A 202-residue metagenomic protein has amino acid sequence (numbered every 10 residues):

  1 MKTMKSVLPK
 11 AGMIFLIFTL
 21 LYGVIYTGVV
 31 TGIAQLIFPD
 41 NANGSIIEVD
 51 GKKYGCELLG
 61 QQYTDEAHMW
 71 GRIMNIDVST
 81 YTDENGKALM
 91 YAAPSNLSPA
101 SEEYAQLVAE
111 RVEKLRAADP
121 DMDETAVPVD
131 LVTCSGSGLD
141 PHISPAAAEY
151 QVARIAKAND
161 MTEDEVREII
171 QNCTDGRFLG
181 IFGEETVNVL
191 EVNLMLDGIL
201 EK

Functional and structural regions predicted by a protein language model:
M1-K2: Short, Lys/Arg-rich, polar N-terminal cytosolic tail immediately upstream of the first transmembrane signal-anchor
K5-Y22: Aromatic-residue-lined binding/catalytic grooves and analogous aromatic/hydrophobic interfacial grooves in multimeric
S6, Q106, E110-E113, D164 (+2 more regions): Solvent-exposed alpha-helical segments within well-ordered globular domains of core cellular machineries
I14, G23, V30-Q151, A158 (+1 more regions): Flexible, solvent-exposed loop/hinge segments and secondary-structure transition points
E149-K202: Extracytoplasmic/periplasmic C-terminal soluble domains
